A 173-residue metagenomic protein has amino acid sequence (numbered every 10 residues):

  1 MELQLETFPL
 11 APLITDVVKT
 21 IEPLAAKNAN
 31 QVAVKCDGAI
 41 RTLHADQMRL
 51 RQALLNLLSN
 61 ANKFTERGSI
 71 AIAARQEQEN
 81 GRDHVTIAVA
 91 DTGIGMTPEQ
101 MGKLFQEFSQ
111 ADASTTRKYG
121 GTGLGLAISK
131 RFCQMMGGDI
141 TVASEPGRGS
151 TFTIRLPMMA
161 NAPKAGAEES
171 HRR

Functional and structural regions predicted by a protein language model:
Q4-K19, R51, T86: A conserved beta-strand-to-alpha-helix junction within the catalytic ATP-binding
Q4-P9, A26, Q31-R41, E77: Conserved catalytic submotifs in the C-terminal HATPase_c
P23, I94-G95: Glycine-rich G1-box
A61-N62: Short helix-loop "hinge" at the ATP-lid/N-box region of the Bergerat-fold HATPase_c
S69-G81: Short beta-strand/loop element within the Bergerat-fold HATPase_c
E99-Q106: ATPase catalytic-site recognition across NTP-hydrolyzing enzymes
G137-A143: Glycine-rich ATP-binding loops of the HATPase_c
